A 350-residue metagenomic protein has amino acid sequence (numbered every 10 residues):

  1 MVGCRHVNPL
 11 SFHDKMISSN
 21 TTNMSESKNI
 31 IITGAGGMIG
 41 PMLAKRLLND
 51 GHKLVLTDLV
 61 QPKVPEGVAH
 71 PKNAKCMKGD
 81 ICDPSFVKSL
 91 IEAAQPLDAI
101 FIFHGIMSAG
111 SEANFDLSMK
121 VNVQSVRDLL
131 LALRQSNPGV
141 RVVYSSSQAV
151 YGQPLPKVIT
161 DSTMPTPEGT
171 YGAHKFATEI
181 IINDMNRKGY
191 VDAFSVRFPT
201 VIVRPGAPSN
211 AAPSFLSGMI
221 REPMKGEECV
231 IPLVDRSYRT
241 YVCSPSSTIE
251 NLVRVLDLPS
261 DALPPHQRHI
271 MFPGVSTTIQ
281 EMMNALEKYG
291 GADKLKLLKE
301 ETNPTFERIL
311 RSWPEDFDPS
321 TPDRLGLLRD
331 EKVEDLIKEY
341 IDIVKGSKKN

Functional and structural regions predicted by a protein language model:
I32-D50: N-terminal Rossmann NAD(P)H-binding glycine-rich loop of SDR-like oxidoreductase domains
I81-V121: NAD(P)H-binding glycine-rich loop region in Rossmannoid oxidoreductase-like domains and their noncatalytic homologs
I102, R127-G169: Conserved Rossmann-fold NAD(P)-dependent oxidoreductase catalytic core, especially the SDR/UDP-sugar
G110-S125, I159-P167: Short alpha-helical oligomerization interface
Q153, E168-F194: Active-site Tyr-X1-5-Lys
N183-R239, S244-E250: NAD(P)-dependent short-chain dehydrogenase/reductase
P223, N251-E307, K349-N350: Mid/C-terminal beta-alpha module of Rossmann-like enzyme folds, strongest in SDR-family dehydrogenases/epimerases
T302, P314-R324, L328-N350: Amphipathic terminal alpha-helices
